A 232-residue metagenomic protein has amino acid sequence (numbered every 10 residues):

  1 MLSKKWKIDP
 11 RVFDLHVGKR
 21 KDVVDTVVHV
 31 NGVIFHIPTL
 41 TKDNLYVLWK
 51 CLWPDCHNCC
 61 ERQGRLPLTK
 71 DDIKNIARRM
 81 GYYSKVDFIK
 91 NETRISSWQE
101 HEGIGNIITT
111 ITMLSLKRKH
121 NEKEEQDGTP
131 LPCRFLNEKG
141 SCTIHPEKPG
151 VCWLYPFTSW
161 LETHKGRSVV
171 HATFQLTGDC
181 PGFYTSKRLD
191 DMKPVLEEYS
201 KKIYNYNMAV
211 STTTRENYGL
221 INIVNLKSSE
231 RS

Functional and structural regions predicted by a protein language model:
M1-S232: Short loop/turn segments that flank or connect secondary-structure elements
